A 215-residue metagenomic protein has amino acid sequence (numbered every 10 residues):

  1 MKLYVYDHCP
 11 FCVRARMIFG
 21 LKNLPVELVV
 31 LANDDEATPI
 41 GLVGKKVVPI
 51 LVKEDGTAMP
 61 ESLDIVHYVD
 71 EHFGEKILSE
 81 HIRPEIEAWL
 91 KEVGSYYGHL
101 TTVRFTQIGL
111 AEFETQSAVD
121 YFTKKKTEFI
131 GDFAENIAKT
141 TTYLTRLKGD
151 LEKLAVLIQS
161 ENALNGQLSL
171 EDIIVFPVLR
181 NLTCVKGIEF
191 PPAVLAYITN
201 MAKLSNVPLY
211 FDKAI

Functional and structural regions predicted by a protein language model:
M1, K213-A214: Short, contiguous, helix-prone interaction/anchoring segments in small proteins
M1-Y121: GST-like domain detector, emphasizing the conserved glutathione-binding G-site in the N-terminal thioredoxin-like
I77-H81, L164-Q167, L209-K213: Short, hydrophobic secondary-structure boundary micro-motifs
S79-E92, I130-T142, A214-I215: A short, terminal or domain-edge coil/loop segment
E92-V93, A196-F211: Short, mixed-charge aromatic SLiMs
Y96-N200: GST-like fold's C-terminal all-alpha helical module
